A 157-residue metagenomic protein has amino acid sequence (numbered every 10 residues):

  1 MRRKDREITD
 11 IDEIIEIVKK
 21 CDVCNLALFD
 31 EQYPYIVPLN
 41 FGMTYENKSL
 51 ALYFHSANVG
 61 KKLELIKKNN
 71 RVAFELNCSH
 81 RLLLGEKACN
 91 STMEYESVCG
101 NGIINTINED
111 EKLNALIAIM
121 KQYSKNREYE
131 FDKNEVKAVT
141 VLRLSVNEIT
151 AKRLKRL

Functional and structural regions predicted by a protein language model:
M1-K20: Extreme N-terminal tail/first-helix region
R2-R3, S79-L157: Charged, gly/pro-rich active-site loop segments
I8-T9, K20-N25, K125-R127: Short Pro/Gly-enriched beta-strand edge/turn motifs at strand-loop
I11, V59-G60: Structural motif corresponding to alpha-helix initiation and N-cap regions
V18, L65-I66, I119: A generic structural signal for nonpolar/aromatic side chains embedded in well-ordered alpha-helices
C21-N58: Short beta-strand segments
K61-G85, C89-S91: Helix-adjacent hinge/juxtasegments
